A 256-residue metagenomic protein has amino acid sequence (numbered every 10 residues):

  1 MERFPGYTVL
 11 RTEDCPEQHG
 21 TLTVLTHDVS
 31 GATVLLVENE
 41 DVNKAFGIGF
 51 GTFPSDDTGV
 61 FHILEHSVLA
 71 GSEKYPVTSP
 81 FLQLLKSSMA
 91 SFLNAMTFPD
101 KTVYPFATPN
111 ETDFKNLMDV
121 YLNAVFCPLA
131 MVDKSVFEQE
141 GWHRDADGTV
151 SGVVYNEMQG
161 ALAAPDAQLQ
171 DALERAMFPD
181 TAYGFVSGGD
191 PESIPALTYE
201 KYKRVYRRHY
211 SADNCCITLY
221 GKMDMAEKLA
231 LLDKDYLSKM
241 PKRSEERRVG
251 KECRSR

Functional and structural regions predicted by a protein language model:
M1-F81, P105, P109-T112, D119 (+3 more regions): His/Glu-rich zincin catalytic helix
G71-E73, P80-V205, E245-E246: Acidic/histidine-enriched segments that form metal/cofactor-coordinating and catalytic pocket/exosite environments
E252-R256: Hydrophobic alpha-helical segments, chiefly the membrane-spanning helices and signal/signal-anchor peptides
